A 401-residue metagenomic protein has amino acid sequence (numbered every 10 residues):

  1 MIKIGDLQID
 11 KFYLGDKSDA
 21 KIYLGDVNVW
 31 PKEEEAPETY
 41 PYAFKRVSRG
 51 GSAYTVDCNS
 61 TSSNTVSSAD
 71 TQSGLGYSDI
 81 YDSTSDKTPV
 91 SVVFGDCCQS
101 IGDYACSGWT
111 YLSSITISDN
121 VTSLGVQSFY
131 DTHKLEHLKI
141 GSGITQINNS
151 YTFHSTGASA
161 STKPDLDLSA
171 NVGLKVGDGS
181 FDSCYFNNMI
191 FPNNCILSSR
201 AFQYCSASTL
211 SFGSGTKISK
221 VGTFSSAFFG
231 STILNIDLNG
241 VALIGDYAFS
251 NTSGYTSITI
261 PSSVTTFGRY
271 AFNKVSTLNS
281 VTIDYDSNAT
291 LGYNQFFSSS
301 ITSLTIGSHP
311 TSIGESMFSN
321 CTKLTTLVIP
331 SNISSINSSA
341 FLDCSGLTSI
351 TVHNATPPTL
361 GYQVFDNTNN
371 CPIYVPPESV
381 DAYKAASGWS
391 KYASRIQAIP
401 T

Functional and structural regions predicted by a protein language model:
M1-R49: Enriched but not universal
I22, Q363-D366: Predominantly extracellular/luminal carbohydrate-interaction, adhesion, and secreted-enzyme modules that are
G25-K32, S390-T401: A recurrent domain-boundary module in secreted/ectodomain proteins
P41-K45, R49-D70, S85-S100, T110-S123 (+12 more regions): Structural signature of tandem-repeat unit edges
Y77-S85, C106, T156-G157: Leucine-rich repeat
G102-A105, G125-Y130, N149-F153, D178-S180 (+8 more regions): Consensus positions within tandem repeat domains that build extended binding/scaffold surfaces
C106, F365-T368, S379, A386-S390: Acidic, glycine/polar-enriched metal-coordinating patches/loops that mediate binding to polyanionic ligands
A340, K384-S387: Short, flexible helix/strand-to-coil boundary loops that buttress conserved ligand/catalytic motifs in alpha/beta
